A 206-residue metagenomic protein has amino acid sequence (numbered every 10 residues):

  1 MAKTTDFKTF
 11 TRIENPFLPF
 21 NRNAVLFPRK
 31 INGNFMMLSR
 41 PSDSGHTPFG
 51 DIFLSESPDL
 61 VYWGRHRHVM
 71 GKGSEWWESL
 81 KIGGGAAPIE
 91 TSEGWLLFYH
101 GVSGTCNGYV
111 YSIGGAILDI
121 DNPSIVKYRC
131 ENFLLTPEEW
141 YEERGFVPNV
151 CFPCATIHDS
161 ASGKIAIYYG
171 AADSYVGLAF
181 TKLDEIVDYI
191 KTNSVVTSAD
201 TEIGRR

Functional and structural regions predicted by a protein language model:
M1-V25, R29-L80, E90-N149, S160-S162 (+1 more regions): Beta-rich carbohydrate-recognition and catalytic domains
V25-F27, G85-A87, A155: Conserved beta-strand position repeated once per blade in WD40 beta-propeller domains
